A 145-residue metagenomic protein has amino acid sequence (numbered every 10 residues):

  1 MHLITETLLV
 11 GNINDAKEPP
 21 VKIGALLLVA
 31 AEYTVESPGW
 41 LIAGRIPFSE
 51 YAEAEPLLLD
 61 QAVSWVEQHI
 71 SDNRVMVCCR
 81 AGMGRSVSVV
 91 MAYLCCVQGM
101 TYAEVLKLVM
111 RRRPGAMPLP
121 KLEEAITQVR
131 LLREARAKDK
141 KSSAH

Functional and structural regions predicted by a protein language model:
H2-R74, C95-Q128: Cysteine-based protein phosphatase catalytic domain of the PTP/DSP
N73-M91: A phosphate-binding catalytic loop at a beta-strand-loop-alpha-helix junction that coordinates phosphoryl groups
G84, R111-R112, L132: Short, intrinsically disordered low-complexity segments
P118-H145: Charged C-terminal helix
